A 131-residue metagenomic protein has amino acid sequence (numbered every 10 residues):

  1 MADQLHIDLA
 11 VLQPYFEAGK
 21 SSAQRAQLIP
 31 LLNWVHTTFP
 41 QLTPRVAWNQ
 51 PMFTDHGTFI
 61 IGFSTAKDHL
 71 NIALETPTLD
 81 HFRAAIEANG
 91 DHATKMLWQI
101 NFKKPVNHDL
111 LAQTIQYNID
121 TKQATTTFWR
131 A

Functional and structural regions predicted by a protein language model:
M1-A131: Charge-dense, helix-prone N-terminal extensions
